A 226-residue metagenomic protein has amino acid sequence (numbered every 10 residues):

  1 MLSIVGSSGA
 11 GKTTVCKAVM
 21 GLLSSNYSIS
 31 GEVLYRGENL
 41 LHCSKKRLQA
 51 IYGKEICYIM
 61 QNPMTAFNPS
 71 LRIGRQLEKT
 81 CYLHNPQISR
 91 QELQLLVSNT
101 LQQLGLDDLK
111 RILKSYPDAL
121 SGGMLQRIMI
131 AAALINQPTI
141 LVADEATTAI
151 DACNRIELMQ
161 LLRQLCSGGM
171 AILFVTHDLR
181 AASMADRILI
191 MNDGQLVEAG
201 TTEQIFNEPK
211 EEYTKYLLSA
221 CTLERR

Functional and structural regions predicted by a protein language model:
S28-N39: Conserved ABC transporter NBD signature motif
I56-Y58, D107, N207-R226: C-terminal boundary and immediately downstream tail of ABC-type ATPase nucleotide-binding domains
S115-L120, M124: Conserved ABC ATPase signature
I135-T139: A short, proline-enriched helix->beta-strand linker immediately N-terminal to the Walker B motif in ABC-type P-loop
M184-I190: Conserved catalytic segment of ABC-fold P-loop ATPases
A199-G200, E208: ABC ATPase "signature
